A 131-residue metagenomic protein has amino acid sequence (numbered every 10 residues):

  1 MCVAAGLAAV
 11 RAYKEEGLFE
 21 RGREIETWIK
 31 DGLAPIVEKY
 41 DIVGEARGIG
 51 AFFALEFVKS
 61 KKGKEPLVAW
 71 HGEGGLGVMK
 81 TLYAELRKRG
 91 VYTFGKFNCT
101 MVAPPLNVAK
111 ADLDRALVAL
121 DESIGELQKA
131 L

Functional and structural regions predicted by a protein language model:
M1-L131: Conserved N-terminal phosphate-binding loop of PLP-dependent enzymes in the Aspartate aminotransferase
